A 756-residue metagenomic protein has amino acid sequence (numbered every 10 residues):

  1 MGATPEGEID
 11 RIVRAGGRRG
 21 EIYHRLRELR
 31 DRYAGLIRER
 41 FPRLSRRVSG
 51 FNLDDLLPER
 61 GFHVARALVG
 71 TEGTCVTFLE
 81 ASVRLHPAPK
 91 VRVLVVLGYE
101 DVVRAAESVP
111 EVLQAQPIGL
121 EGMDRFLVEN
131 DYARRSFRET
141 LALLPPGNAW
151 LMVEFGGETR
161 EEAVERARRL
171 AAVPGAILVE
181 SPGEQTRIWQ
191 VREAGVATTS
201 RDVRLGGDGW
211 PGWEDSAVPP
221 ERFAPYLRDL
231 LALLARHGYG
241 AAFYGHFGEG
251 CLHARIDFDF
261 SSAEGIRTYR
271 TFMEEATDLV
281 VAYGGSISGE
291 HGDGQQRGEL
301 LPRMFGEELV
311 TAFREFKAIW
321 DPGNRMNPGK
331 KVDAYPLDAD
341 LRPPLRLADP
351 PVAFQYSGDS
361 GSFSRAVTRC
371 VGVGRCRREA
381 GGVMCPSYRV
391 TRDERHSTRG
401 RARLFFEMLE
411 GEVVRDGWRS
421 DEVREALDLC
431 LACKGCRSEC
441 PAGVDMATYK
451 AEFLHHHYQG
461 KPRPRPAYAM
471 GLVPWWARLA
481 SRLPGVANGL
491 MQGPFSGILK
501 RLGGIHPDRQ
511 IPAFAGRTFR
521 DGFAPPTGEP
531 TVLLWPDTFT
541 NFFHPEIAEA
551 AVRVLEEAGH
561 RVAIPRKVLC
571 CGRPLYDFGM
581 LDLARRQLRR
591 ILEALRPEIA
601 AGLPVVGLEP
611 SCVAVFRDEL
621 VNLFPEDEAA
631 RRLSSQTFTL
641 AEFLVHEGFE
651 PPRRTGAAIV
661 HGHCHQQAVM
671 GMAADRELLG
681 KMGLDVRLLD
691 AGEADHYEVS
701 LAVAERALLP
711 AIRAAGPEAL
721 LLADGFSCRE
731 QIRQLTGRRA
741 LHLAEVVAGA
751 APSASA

Functional and structural regions predicted by a protein language model:
M1-V103, M326-N327, V332-D333, L337-D359: FAD-binding subdomain of flavoenzyme oxidoreductases
G2-A15, A81-A88, A106-V109, L113-G207 (+17 more regions): Terminal amphipathic helices with adjacent charged low-complexity linkers/tails
G61-H86, G245-C251, R255, I287-S288 (+5 more regions): Conserved phosphate/anionic-ligand binding catalytic regions in large, soluble enzymes, centered on
V64, E129-L144, T186-G195, H253-T268 (+8 more regions): Short glycine/threonine-rich loop-to-helix capping motif typified by GTGT followed within a few residues by an Asp-Pro
V64, T71-R92, A142-N148, S360-G361 (+3 more regions): Flexible, low-complexity linker/loop segments at domain and module junctions
R92-L97, G147-G157, R204-V218, L252-S262 (+4 more regions): Short, hydrophobic beta-strand segments
A282-S286, G294-L429, K434, T448-P462 (+2 more regions): Ferredoxin-type iron-sulfur electron-transfer modules and their immediate structural context
D321, P328, M446-A756: Iron-sulfur cluster-binding electron-transfer modules in prokaryotic oxidoreductases
